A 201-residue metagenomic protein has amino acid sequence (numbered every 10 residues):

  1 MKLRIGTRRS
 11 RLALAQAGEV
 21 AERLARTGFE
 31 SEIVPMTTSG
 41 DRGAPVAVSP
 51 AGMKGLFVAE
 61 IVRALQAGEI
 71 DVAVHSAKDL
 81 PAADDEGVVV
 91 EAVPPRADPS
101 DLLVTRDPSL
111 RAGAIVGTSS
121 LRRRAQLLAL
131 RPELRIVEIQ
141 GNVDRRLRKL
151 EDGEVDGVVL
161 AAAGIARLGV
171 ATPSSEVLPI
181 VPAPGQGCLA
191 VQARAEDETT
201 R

Functional and structural regions predicted by a protein language model:
M1-R201: Domain-level signature for soluble enzymes in the chorismate/prephenate branch of the shikimate pathway
